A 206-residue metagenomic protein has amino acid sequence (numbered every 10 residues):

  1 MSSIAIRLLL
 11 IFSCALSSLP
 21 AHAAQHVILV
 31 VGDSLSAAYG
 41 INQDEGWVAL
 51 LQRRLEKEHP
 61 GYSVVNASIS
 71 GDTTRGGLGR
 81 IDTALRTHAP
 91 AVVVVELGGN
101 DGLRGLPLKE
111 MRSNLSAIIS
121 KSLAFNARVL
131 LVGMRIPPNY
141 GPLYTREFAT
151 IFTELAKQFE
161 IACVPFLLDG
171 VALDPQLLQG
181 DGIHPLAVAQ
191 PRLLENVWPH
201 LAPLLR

Functional and structural regions predicted by a protein language model:
M1-L9: Bacterial N-terminal signal peptides that target proteins for export
L8-L9, H22-I28, P60-G61, V188-P191 (+1 more regions): Catalytic-site microenvironment of enzymes that process N-acetyl-hexosamine-containing cell-wall polysaccharides
I11-F12, R75-L78: Short gly/ser/thr-rich secondary-structure transition/capping motifs
S18-P20: N-terminal signal peptide c-region/cleavage motif recognized by signal peptidases
H22-S70, R80-A89: Serine-esterase "nucleophile elbow" of acetyl-processing enzymes
G40, V65-T73, G102-L106, G182: Acidic/histidine-rich helix-loop elements that form or flank divalent-metal/phosphate-binding sites at the catalytic
L50, L78-R206: Alpha-helical cap/lid subdomain in secreted, periplasmic, or secretory-pathway luminal O-acyl-processing enzymes
